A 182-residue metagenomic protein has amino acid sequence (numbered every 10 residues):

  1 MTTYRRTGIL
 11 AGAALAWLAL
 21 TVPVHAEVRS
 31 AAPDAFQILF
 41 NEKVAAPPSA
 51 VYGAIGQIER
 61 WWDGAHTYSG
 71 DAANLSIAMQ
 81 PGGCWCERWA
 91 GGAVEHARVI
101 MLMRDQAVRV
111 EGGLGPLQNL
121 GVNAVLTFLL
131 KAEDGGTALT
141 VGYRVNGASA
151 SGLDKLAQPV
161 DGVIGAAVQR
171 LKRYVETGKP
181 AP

Functional and structural regions predicted by a protein language model:
T2-A13: Bacterial N-terminal signal peptides that target proteins for export
W17-H25: C-terminal segment of classical bacterial N-terminal signal peptides
V24-N74: Hydrophobic ligand-binding cavity/cleft-lining segments
F40-E42, E95-M101, A124-A132: Hydrophobic/aromatic beta-strand elements that line small-molecule binding cavities or substrate pockets in beta-rich
V51-A54, W85, V99, V110 (+2 more regions): Hydrophobic pocket/interface hotspot
R60, G70-G115, T177: Glycine-rich portal/gate segments that line the openings of hydrophobic small-molecule binding cavities
G115-G162: Beta-strand/loop substructures that line and gate deep hydrophobic ligand-binding cavities in soluble
R173-P182: Short, highly charged C-terminal tails/helix-capping segments
